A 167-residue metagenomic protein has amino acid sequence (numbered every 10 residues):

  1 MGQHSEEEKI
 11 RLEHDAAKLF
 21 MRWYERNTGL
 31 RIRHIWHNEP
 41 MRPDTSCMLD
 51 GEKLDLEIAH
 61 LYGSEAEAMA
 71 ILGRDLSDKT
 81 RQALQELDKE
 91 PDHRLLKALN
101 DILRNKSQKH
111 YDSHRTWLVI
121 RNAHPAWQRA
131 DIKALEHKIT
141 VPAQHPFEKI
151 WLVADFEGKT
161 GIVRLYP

Functional and structural regions predicted by a protein language model:
M1-P40, E52, A59-P167: Metal-dependent nuclease catalytic core centered on acidic motifs
R42-D44: Phosphate-end processing signature that detects enzymes handling 5′-triphosphorylated RNA and polyphosphate
S46-G51: Active-site beta-strand termini and strand-to-loop segments that position acidic
